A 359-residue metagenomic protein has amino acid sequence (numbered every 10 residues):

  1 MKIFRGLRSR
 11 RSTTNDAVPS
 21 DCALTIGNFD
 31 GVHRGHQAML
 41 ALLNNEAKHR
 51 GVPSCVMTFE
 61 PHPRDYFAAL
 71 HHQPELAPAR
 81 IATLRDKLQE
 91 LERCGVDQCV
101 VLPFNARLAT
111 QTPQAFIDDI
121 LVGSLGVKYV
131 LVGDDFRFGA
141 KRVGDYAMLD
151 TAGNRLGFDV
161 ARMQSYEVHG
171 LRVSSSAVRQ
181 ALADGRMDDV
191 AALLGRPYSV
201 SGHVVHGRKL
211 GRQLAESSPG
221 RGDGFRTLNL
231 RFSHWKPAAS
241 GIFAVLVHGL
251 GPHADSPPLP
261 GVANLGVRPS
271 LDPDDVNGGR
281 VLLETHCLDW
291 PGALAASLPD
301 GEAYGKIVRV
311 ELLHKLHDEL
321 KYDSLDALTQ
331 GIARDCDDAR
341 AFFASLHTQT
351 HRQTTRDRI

Functional and structural regions predicted by a protein language model:
M1-I26: Positively charged, low-complexity intrinsically disordered leader regions
A23-Q37: Short, glycine-rich nucleotide/cofactor-binding loops
T25, S54-T58, R162: Structural beta-sheet core signal
Q37-G123: Core alpha/beta nucleotide-donor-binding catalytic domains of modification enzymes
R50-V52, F158, R196, V245: Short glycine/serine/threonine/alanine-rich loop segments
R107-F225, E319-C336, R340-A341, L346-H347 (+1 more regions): Classical nucleotidyltransferase
R208-I359: Phosphate/ribose-recognition catalytic cores of enzymes acting on nucleotide-derived substrates
